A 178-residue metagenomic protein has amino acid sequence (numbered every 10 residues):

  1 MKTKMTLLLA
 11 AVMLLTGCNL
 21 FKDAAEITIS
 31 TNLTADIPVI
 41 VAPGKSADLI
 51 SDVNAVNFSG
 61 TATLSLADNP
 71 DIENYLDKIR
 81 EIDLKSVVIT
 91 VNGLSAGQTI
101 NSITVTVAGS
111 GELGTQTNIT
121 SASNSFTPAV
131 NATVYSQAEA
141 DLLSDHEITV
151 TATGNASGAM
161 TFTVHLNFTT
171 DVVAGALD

Functional and structural regions predicted by a protein language model:
K2-L9: Sec-dependent signal peptide recognition, specifically the positively charged N-region followed immediately by
L14-G17: C-terminal motif of bacterial Sec signal peptides marking the signal peptidase cleavage site
N19-K22: Bacterial signal peptide processing site
E26-N32, S59-N69, E73, F126-D141: Beta-sandwich interaction modules
I37-K78: Post-signal-peptide N-terminal segment of Sec-exported extracytoplasmic proteins
K78-S95: A short beta-strand element within beta-rich, extracytoplasmic domains of secreted/secretory-pathway proteins
A96-E112, Q116: Short, surface-exposed beta-strand/strand-loop-strand elements in extracellular ectodomains
F126-T169: Cysteine-clustered segments with highest specificity for TGF-beta superfamily mature ligands
